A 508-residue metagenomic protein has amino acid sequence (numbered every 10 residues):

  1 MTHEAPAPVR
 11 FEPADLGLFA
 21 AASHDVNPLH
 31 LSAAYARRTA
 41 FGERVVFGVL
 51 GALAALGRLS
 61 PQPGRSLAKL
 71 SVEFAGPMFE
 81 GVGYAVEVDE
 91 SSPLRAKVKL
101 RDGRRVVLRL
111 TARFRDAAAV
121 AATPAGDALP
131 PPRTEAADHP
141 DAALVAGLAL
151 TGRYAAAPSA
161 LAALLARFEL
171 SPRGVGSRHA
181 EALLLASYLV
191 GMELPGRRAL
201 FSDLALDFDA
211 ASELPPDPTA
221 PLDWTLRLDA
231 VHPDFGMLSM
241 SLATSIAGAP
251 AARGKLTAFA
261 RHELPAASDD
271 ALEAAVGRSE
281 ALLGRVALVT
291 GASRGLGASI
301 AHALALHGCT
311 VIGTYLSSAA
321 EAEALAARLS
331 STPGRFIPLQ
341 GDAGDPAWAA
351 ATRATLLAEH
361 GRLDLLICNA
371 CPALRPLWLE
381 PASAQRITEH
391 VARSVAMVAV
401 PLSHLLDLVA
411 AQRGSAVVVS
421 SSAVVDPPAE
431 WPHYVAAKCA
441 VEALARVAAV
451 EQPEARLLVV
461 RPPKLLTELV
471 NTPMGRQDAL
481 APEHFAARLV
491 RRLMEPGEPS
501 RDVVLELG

Functional and structural regions predicted by a protein language model:
M1-F11, G64-A143, F208-A287: HotDog/MaoC-like acyl-thioester-processing domains
T2-L67, R115-A205: Hot-dog-fold acyl-thioester-processing enzymes
R261-H262, A396, E454-A455, V459-R461 (+1 more regions): C-terminal helical subdomain
A274, P372, S415-A440, A445-V450 (+1 more regions): Catalytic loop of short-chain dehydrogenase/reductase
S293-R294: Conserved glycine-rich cofactor-binding loop
C309-A324: Conserved glycine-rich Rossmann-like NAD(P)H-binding loop of the short-chain dehydrogenase/reductase
D345, C371-T388, E430: Conserved mid-core segment of classical short-chain dehydrogenase/reductases
P381-V400, V441: Catalytic Tyr-X3-Lys loop
